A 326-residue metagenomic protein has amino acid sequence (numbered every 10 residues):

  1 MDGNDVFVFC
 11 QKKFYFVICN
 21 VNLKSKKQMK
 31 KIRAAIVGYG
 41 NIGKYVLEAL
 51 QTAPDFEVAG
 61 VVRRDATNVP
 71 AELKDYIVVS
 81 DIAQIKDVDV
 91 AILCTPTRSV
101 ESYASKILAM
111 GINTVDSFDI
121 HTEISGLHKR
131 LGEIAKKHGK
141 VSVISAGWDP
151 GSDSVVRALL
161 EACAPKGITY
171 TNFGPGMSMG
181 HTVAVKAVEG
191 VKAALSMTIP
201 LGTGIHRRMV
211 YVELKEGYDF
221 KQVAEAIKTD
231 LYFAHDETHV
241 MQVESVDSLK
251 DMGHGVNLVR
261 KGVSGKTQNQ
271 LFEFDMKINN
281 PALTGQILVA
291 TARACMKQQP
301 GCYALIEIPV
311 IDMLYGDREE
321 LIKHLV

Functional and structural regions predicted by a protein language model:
Q11-M110: N-terminal glycine-/serine-/threonine-rich beta1-alpha1-beta2 phosphate-ribose binding loop of Rossmann-like
R33, K44-Y45, T52-I82, G176-R293: C-terminal substrate-binding/catalytic lobe of Rossmann-fold NAD(P)-dependent oxidoreductases
G40-I42, H121-I124, S145-D153, P175-S178: Gly/Ser/Thr-rich loops at beta-strand to alpha-helix junctions that form or flank small-molecule/cofactor-binding
D116, S142-A146, N172, L195-S196: General beta-strand structural signal in soluble alpha/beta enzymes
D119-V141: Rossmann-fold NAD(P)-binding glycine/threonine-rich loop
G139-C163, L288: Short alpha-helices
S152-N172, G180-A184: Rossmann-like NAD(P)H-binding beta-loop-alpha module
F272-V326: NAD(P)-dependent Rossmann-like dehydrogenase/reductase catalytic/cofactor-binding core
